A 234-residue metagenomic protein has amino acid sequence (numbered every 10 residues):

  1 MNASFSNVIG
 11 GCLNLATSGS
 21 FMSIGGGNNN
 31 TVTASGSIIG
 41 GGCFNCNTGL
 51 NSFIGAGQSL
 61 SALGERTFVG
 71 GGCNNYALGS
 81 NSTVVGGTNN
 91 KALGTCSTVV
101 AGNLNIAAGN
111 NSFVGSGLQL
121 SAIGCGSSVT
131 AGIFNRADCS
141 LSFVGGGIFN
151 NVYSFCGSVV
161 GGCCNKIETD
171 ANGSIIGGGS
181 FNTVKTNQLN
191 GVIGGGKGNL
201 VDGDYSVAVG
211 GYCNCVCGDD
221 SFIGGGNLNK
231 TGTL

Functional and structural regions predicted by a protein language model:
M1-L234: Periodic small-residue-enriched repeat registers in elongated scaffold domains
